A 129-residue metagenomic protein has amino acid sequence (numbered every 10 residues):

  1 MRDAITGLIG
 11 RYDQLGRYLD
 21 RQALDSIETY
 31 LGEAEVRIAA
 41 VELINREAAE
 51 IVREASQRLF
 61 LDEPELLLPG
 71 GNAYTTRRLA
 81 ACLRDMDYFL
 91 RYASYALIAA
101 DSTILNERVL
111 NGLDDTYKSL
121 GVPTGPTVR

Functional and structural regions predicted by a protein language model:
M1-R129: Core of compact, soluble alpha-helical bundle domains
